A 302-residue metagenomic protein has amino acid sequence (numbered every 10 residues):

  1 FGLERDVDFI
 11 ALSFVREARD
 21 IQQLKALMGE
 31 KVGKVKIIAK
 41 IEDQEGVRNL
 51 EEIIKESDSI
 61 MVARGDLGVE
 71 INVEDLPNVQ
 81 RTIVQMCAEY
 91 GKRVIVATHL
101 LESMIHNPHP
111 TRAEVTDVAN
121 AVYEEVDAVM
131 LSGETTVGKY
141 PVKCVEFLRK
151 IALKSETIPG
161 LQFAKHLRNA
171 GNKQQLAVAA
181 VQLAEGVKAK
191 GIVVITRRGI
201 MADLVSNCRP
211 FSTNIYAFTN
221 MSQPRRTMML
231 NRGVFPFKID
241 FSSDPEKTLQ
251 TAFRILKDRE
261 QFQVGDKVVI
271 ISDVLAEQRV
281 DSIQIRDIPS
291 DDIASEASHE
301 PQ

Functional and structural regions predicted by a protein language model:
F1-Q302: Non-catalytic helical/linker scaffolds that mediate oligomerization, partner binding, and domain coupling around large
